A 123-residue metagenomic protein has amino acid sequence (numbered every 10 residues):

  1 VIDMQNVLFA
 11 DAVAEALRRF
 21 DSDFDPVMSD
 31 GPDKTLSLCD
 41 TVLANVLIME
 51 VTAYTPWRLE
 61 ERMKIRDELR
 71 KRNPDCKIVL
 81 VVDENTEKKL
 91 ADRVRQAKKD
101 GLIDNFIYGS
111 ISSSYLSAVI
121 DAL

Functional and structural regions predicted by a protein language model:
V1, V79-L80: Structural beta-sheet core signal
Q5-S29: Two-component/phosphorelay signaling modules centered on CheY-like receiver
D30-V46, Y54-P56: Acidic, metal-coordinating helix/loop segments flanking the phosphotransfer/catalytic sites of two-component signaling
V46-N73, V82-R93: Conserved phosphotransfer microenvironments
L47, I78, N105-I107: Two-component signal transduction core modules
V82-L123: Output/docking surface of receiver
